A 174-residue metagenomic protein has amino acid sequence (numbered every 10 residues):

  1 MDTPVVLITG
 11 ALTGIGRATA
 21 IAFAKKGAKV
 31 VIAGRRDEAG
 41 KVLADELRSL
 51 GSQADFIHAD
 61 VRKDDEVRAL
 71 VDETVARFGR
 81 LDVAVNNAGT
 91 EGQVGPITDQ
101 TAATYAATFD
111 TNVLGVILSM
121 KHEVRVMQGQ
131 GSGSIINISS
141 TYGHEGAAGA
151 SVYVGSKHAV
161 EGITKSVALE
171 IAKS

Functional and structural regions predicted by a protein language model:
L12-T13, R36: Conserved glycine-rich cofactor-binding loop
A28-L43: Conserved glycine-rich Rossmann-like NAD(P)H-binding loop of the short-chain dehydrogenase/reductase
L50-D65: Rossmann-fold cofactor-recognition segment
R68, A76, E91-A106, R125 (+2 more regions): Conserved mid-core segment of classical short-chain dehydrogenase/reductases
T98-I117, S132, I136, Y153 (+1 more regions): Catalytic Tyr-X3-Lys loop
M120, S156, T164: Active-site helix of classical SDR
R125, L169-K173: Alpha-helical segment proximal to the catalytic Tyr-Lys
S140: Residue(s) in the substrate-gating loop at a strand-loop-helix junction that position the organic substrate next
